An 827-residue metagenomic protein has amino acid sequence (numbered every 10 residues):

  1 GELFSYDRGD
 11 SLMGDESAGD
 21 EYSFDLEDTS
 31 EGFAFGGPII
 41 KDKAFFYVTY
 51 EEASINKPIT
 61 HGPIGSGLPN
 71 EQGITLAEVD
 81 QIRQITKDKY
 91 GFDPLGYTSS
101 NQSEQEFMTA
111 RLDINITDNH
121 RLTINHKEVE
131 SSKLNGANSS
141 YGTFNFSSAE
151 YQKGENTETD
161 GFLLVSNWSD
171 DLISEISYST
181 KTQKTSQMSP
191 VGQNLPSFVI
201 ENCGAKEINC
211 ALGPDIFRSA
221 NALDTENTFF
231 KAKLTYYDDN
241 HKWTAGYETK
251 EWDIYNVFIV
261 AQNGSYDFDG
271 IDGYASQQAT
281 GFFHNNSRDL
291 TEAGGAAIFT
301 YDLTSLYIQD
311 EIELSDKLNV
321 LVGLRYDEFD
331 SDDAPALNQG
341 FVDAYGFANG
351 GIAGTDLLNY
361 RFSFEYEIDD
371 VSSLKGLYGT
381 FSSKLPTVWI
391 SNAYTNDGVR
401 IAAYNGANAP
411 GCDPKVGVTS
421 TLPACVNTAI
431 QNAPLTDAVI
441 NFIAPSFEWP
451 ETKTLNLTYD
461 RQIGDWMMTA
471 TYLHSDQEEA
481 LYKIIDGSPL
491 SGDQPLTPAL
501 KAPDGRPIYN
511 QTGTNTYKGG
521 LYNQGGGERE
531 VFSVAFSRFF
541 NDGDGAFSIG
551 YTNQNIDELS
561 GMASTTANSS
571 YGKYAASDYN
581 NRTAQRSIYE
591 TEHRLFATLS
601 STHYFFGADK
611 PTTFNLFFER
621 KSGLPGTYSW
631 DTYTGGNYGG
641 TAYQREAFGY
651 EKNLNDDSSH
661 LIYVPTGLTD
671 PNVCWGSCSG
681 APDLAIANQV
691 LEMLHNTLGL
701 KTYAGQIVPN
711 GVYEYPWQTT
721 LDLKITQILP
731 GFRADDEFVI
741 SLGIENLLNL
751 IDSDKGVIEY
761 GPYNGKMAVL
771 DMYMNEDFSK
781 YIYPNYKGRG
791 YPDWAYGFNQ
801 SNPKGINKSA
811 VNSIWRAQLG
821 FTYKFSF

Functional and structural regions predicted by a protein language model:
E2-Q152, N156, D170, T182 (+2 more regions): Acidic, glycine-rich flexible loop segments
L3-G9, V48-E52, I124-E128, I176-T182 (+9 more regions): Transmembrane beta-barrel strands of outer-membrane/channel proteins
I40-K43, N119, S169-I173, Y236-K242 (+7 more regions): Short loop/turn motifs that connect adjacent beta-strands in outer-membrane beta-barrel proteins
E104, N119-Q309, D343, I485-D504 (+2 more regions): Replace "related TpsB outer-membrane translocases also match" with "some related outer-membrane beta-barrels such as
E207, A334-G520, G525, S659 (+3 more regions): Solvent-exposed loop/turn elements at secondary-structure boundaries
T469-Y628, T697: Gram-negative outer-membrane beta-barrel transporters
T613-F732, V739, N764-G805, S809: Extracytoplasmic gating/loop element in the C-terminal half of outer-membrane beta-barrel translocons and assembly
A810-F827: Outer-membrane beta-barrel "beta-signal"
